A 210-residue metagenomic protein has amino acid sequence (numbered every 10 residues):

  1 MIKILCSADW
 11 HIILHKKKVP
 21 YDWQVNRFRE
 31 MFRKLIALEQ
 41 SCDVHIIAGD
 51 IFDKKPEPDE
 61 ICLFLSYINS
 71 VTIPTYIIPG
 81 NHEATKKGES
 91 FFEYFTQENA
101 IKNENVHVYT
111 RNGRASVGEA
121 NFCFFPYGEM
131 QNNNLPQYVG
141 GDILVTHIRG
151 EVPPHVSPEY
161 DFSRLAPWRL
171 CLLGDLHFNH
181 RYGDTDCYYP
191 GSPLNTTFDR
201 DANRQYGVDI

Functional and structural regions predicted by a protein language model:
M1-I2, R27-R29, K34-E39, G128-N132 (+5 more regions): A structural signal for the main folded, soluble domain(s) of proteins
M1-L63, Y67, L135-G141: N-terminal active-site segment of His-dependent metallophosphoesterases
L5, I46, Y76-I78, Y109 (+4 more regions): Hydrophobic/aromatic beta-strand patches that form the interior of the parallel beta-sheet core in alpha/beta enzyme
A8-H15, C42-D59, P74-K87, D142 (+2 more regions): Active-site neighborhood of divalent metal-dependent phosphoester/pyrophosphate hydrolases
I13-V19, R33, F64-N69, P74-T75 (+2 more regions): Catalytic phosphate/metal-binding cores of nucleic-acid and nucleotide-processing enzymes, i.e., regions that mediate
K16-K18, G49-Y67, A84-N103, V156-D161 (+2 more regions): Metal-dependent catalytic neighborhoods of phosphoester/phosphodiester hydrolases
E83-R164, D186, P190-L194: Conserved catalytic scaffold of divalent metal-dependent phosphoesterases
E151-I210: Conserved beta-sheet core of the metallophosphoesterase superfamily
